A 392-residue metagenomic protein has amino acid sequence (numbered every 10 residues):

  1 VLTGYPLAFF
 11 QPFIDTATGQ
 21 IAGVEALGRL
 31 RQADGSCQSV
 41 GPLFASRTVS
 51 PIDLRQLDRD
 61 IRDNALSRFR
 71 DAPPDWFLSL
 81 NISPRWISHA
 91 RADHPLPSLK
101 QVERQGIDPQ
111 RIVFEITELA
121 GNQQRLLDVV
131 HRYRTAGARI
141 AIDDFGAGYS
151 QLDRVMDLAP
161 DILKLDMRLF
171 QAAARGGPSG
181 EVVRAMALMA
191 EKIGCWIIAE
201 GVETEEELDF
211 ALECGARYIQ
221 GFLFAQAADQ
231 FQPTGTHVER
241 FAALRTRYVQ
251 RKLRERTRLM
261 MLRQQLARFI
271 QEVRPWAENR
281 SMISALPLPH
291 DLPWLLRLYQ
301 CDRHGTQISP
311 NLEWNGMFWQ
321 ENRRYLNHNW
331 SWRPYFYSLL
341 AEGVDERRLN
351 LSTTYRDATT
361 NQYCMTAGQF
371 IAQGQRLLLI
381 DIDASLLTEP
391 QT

Functional and structural regions predicted by a protein language model:
V1-L7, Q11, D15-Q20, R29-G35 (+4 more regions): EAL-family c-di-GMP phosphodiesterase catalytic domain
L7-G35, N81-A90, L119-G121, Y149 (+3 more regions): Sensory/regulatory domains in signal-transduction proteins
L30-R47, Q226, Q230-Q232, W314-W330 (+1 more regions): A short, polar/charged loop-to-alpha-helix boundary motif
Q38-G41, T48-P73, F241-P275, L378-T392: Juxtadomain coupling helices with adjacent low-complexity linkers
R47-T48, P287-A341: Structured interaction and signal-relay segments at domain junctions
R55-R125: Catalytic core of bacterial c-di-GMP phosphodiesterases, primarily the EAL and HD-GYP domains, capturing alpha-helical
E103, L127-G137, R184-E191: Surface-exposed amphipathic alpha-helices with a cationic face
